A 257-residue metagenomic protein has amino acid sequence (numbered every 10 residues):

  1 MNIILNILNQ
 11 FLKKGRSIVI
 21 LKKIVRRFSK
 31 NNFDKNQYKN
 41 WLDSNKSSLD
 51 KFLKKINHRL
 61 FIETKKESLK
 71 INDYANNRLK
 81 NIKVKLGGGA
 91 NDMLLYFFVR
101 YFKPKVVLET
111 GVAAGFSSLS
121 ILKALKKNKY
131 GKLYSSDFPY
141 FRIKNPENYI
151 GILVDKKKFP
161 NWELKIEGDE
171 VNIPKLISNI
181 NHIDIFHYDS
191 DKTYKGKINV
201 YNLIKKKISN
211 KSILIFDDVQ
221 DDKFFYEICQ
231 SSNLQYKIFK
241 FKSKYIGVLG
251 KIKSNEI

Functional and structural regions predicted by a protein language model:
M1-R59: Membrane-proximal basic amphipathic "stem/tether" segments
L12-V19, K30, N57, N77 (+4 more regions): Short, flexible coil/linker elements and helix-boundary hinge sites characteristic of intrinsically disordered
K13-K14, K54-R59, K66-I71, K156 (+3 more regions): Polar helix-capping/helix-linker motif
L21-K22, L60-L79, I173, I177 (+2 more regions): Generic hydrophobic, helix-prone segments enriched in Leu/Val/Ile
Q37-D50, K65-A75, G111, N148-D155 (+1 more regions): Short charge-dense sequence patches
K46-N91, F97-F102: Class I SAM-dependent transferase core
N81-L86, D92-I257: S-adenosylmethionine/decaboxylated-SAM
